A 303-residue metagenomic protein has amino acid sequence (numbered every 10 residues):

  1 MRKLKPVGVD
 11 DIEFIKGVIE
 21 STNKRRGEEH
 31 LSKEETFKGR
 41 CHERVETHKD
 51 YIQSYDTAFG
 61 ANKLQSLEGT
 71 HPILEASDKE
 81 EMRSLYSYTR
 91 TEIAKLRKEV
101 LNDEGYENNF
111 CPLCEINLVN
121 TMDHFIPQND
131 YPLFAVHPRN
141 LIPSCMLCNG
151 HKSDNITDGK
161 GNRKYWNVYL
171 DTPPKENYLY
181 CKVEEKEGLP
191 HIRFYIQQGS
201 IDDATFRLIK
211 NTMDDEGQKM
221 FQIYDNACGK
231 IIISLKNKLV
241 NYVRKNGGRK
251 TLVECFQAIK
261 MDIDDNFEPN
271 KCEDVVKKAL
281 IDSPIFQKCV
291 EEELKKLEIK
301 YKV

Functional and structural regions predicted by a protein language model:
R2-I93: N-terminal accessory alpha/beta regions
R2-L31, R207-V303: C-terminal, charged low-complexity interaction regions
L4, C41-I52, Y86, K175-Y180 (+2 more regions): Generic preference for hydrophobic/aromatic residues in regular secondary structure cores
D10, L74-D78, T89, H137 (+3 more regions): Alpha-helix initiation/capping motif
G17, G39, E43, D50-Q53 (+11 more regions): Charged/polar, solvent-exposed surface patches and flexible loops
S87-V100, D123-D130: Short Cys/His-rich Zn2+-coordinating modules
K98-T121, C145: Short cysteine-rich loop/turn motifs with clustered Cys
L118-D202: Glycine- and acidic-residue-rich phosphate-binding/metal-coordinating active-site segment common to enzymes that handle
